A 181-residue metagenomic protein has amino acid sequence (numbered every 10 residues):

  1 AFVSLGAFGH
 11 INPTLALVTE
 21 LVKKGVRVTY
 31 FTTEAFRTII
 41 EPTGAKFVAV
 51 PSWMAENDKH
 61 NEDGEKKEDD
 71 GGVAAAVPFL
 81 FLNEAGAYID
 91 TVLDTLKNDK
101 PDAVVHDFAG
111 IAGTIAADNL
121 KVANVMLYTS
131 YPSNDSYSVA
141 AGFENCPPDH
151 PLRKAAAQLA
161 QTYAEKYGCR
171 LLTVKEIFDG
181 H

Functional and structural regions predicted by a protein language model:
A1-F8, L17: Nucleotide-activated donor-dependent transferases that construct or modify glycoconjugates
F8-I11, G86: Loop/helix-junction capping segments adjacent to catalytic residues or to phosphate/diphosphate-binding pockets
I11-V22, F36: Short amphipathic alpha-helix
K23-R27, F31-H181: Nucleotide-sugar-dependent glycosyltransferase catalytic domains
